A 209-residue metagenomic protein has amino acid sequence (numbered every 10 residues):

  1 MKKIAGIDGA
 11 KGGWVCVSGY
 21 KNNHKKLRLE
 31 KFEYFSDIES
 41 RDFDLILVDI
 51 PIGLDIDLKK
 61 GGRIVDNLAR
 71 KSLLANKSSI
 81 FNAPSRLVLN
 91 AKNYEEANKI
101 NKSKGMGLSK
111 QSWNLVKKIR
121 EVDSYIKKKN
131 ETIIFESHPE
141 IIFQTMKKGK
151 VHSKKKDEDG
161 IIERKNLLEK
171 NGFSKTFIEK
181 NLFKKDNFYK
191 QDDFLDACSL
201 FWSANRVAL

Functional and structural regions predicted by a protein language model:
K2-C198, S203-L209: Phosphate- and other anionic-substrate recognition elements at nucleic-acid/protein interfaces
